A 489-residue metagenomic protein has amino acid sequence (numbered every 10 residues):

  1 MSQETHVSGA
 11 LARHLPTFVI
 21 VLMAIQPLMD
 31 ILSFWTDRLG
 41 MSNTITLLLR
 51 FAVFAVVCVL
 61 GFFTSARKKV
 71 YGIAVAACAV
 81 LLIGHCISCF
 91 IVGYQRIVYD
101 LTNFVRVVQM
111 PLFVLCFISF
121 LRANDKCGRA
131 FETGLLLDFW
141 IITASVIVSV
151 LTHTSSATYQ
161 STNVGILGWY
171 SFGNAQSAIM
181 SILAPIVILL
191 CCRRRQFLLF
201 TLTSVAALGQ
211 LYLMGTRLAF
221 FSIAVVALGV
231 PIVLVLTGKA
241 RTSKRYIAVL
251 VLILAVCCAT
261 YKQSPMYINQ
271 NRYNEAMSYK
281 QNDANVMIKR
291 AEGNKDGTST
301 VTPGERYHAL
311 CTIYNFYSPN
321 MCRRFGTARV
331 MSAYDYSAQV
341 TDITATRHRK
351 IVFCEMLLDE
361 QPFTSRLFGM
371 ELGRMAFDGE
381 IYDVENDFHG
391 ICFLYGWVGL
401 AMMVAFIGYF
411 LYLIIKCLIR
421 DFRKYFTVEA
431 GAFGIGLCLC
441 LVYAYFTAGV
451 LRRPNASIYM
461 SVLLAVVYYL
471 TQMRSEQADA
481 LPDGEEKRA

Functional and structural regions predicted by a protein language model:
M1-F63, I83-V92: N-terminal signal-anchor transmembrane segment
G9-A12, G61-A76, L189-L202, G238-K244 (+1 more regions): Membrane-interface helix-loop-helix junctions at transmembrane boundaries of multi-pass membrane enzymes, predominantly
I20-M23, F393, L411-T447, V466: Loop-to-helix entry and N-terminal half of a specific, functionally important transmembrane alpha helix in multi-pass
T46-A52, I73-I87, Y94-L121: Aromatic-anchored transmembrane helix interface
R129-S156, S171-T237, C257-S264: Alpha-helical transmembrane segments of multi-pass inner-membrane proteins
T237-D335, L358-E360: A membrane-periplasm/extracellular boundary helix in multi-pass inner-membrane enzymes that assemble envelope glycans
Y317-V398: Long extracytoplasmic/lumenal interhelical loops at the membrane interface of multi-pass membrane proteins
F433-L441, G449-A489: Transmembrane alpha-helices of multi-pass inner-membrane enzymes
